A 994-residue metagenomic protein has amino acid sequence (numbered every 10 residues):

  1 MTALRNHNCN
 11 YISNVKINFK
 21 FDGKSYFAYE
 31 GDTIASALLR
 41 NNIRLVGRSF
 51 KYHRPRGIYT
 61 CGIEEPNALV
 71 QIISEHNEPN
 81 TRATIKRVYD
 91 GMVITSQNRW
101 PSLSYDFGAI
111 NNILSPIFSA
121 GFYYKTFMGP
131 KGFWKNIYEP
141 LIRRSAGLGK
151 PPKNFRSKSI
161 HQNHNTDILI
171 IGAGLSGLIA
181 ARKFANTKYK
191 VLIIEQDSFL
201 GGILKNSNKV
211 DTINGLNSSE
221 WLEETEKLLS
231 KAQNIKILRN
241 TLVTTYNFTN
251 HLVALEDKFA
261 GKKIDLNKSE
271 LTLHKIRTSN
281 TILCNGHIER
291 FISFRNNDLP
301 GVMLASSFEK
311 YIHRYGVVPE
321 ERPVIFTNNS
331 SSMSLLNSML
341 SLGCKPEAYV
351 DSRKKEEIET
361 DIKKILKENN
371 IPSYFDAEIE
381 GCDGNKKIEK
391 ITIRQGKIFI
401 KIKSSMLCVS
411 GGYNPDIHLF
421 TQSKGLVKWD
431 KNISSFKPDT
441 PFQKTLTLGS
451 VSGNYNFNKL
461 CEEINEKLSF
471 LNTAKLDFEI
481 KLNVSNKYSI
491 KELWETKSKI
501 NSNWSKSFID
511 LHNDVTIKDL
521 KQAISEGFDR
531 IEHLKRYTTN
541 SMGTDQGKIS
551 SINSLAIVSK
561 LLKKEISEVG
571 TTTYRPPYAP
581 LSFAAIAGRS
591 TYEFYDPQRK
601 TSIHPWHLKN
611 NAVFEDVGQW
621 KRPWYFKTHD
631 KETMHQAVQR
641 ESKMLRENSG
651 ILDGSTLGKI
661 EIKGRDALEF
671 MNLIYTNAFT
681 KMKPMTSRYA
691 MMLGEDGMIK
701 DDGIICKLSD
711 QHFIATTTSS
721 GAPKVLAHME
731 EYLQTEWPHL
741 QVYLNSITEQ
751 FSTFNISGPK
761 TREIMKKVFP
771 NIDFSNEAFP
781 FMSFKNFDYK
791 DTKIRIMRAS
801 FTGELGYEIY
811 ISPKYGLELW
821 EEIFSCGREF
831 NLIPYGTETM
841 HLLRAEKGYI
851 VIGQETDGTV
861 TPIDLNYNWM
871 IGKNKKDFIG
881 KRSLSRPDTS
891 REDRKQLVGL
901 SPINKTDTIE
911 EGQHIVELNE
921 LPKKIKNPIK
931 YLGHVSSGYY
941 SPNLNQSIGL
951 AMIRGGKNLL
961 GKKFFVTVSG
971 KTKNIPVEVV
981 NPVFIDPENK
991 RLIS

Functional and structural regions predicted by a protein language model:
T2-Q598, Q750, V968: Residues forming the flavin
S36-V46, R665-M682, E763, K767-I772: A short, contiguous, amphipathic alpha-helix enriched in charged residues
A232, Y537, N553, K560-L693 (+1 more regions): Acidic, proline/glycine-enriched N-terminal capping motif
H287, F528, Q639-S655, I699-H712 (+2 more regions): Residues forming anionic-ligand binding surfaces in small-molecule and nucleic-acid pockets of primarily soluble enzymes
N432, W494-E495, R640-E647, M692-D702 (+3 more regions): Short amphipathic beta-strand starts and helix->beta connectors
H604, L608-K609, R622, S709-Q711 (+1 more regions): Conserved, structured C-terminal
K681-Y732: Well-ordered mid-protein domain cores that form the structural environment of catalytic cofactors
